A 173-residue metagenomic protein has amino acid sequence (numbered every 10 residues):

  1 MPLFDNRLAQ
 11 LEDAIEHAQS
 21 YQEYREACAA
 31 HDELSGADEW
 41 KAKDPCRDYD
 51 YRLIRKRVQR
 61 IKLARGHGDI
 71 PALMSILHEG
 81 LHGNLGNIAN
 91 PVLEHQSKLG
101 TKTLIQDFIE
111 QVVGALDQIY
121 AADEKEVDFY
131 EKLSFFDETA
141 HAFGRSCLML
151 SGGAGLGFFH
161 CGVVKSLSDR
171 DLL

Functional and structural regions predicted by a protein language model:
M1-L173: Patatin-like phospholipase
